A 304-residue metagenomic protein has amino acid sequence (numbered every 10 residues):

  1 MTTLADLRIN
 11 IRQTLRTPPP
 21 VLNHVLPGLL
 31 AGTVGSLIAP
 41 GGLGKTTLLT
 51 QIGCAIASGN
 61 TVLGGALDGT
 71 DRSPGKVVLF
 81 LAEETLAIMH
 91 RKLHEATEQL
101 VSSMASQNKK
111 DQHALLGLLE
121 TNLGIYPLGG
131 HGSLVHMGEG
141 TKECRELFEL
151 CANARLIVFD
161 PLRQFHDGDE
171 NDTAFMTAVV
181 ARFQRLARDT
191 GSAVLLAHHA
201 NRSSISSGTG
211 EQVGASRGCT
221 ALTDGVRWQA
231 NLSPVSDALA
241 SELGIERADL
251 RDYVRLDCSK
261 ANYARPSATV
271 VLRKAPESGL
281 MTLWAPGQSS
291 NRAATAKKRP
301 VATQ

Functional and structural regions predicted by a protein language model:
M1-Q99: The Walker A/P-loop phosphate-binding site
T2-A5, D71-E170: Conserved inter-motif catalytic segment of the P-loop NTP-binding fold
R16-V21, G138, G210-V213: Short gly/ser/thr-rich secondary-structure transition/capping motifs
L29, G69-S73, G117, E149-C151 (+2 more regions): Conserved catalytic network of the ASCE P-loop NTPase/AAA+ motor domain
S36-I38, G42, T47, F80 (+1 more regions): Phosphate-binding/switch region of NTP-binding enzymes
I52, I88-A96, E143-E146, A178-R182 (+3 more regions): Alpha-helical scaffold elements adjacent to nucleotide-binding pockets in ATP/GTP-utilizing enzyme cores
V62-R72, N108-K110, I205-S206, A240: Short helix/loop segment immediately N-terminal to the Walker
A261-Q304: Conserved alpha/beta core segments of nucleic-acid transaction machinery
